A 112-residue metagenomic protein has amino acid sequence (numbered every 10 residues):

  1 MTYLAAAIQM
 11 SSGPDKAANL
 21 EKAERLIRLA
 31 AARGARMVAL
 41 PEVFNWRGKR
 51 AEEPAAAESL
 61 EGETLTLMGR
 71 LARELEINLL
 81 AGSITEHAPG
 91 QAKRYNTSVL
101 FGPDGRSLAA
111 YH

Functional and structural regions predicted by a protein language model:
M1-A6: Extreme N-terminal starter segment of soluble prokaryotic enzymes
Q9-P14: Short polar catalytic/cofactor-binding loops
K16, R25-D104, L108-H112: Cys-nucleophile CN-hydrolase/nitrilase-fold catalytic domain and related Cys-dependent amidase chemistry that acts on
N19: Substrate/cofactor-recognition hotspot
K22: PLP-dependent aminotransferase-class I/II
